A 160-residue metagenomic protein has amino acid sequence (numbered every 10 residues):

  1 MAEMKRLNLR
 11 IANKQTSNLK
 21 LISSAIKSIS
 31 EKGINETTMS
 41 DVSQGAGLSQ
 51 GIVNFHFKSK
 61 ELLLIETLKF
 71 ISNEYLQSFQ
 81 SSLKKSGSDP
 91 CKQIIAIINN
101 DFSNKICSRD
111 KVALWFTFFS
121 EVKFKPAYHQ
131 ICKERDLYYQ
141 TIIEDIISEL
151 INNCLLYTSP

Functional and structural regions predicted by a protein language model:
M1-T16: N-terminal intrinsically disordered/low-complexity leader segments
N13-I26, V42, T67, I71 (+2 more regions): Generic hydrophobic, amphipathic alpha-helix propensity
K20, S24-E31, S78-S82, L114 (+1 more regions): Solvent-exposed, amphipathic alpha-helical segments
K20, S24-L62, E66: Helix-turn-helix
F57, T117-F124: Short helix-capping/turn signature of helix-turn-helix
E66, Q80-D110: Hydrophobic alpha-helical connector segments
C107-F116, P126-N153: Amphipathic alpha-helical packing segments from all-alpha helical-bundle domains
Y157-P160: Conserved small/polar residues in nucleotide/adenosyl-binding loops
